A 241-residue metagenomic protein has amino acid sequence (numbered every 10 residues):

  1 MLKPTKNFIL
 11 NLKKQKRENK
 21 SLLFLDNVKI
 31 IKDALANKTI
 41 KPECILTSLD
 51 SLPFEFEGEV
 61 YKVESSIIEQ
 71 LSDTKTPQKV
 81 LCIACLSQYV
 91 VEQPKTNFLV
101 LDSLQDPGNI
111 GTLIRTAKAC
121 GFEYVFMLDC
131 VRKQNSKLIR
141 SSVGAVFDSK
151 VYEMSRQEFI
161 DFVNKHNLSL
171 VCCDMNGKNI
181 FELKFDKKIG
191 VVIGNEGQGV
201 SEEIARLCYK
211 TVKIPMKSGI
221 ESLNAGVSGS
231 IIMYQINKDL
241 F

Functional and structural regions predicted by a protein language model:
M1-L49, C130-V131: Boundary-proximal intrinsically disordered activation/regulatory segments immediately upstream of a helical core
M1-P4, L25, Y61-E64, S149-Q157: Short acidic-hydrophobic, aromatic-tinged amphipathic segments that line or gate anion-handling sites
E55-S66, T96, K187-G190, Y209: Active-site regions of enzymes building and remodeling cell-envelope glycoconjugates
V60-C85: Glycine/small-residue-rich loop that forms an oxyanion/phosphate-binding "nest" at active or ligand-binding sites
V63-E64, D102, L128-D129, K150 (+1 more regions): Short beta->alpha connector loops at strand-helix junctions that form conserved, small/polar/Pro-enriched
E92-N176: RNA substrate-binding interface of SAM-dependent RNA methyltransferases
K118-C120, L138-A145, E202-F241: Structured adenosyl-cofactor binding patch, chiefly the S-adenosyl-L-methionine
C172-I220: Active-site/ligand-binding-proximal alpha/beta "capping" segment
